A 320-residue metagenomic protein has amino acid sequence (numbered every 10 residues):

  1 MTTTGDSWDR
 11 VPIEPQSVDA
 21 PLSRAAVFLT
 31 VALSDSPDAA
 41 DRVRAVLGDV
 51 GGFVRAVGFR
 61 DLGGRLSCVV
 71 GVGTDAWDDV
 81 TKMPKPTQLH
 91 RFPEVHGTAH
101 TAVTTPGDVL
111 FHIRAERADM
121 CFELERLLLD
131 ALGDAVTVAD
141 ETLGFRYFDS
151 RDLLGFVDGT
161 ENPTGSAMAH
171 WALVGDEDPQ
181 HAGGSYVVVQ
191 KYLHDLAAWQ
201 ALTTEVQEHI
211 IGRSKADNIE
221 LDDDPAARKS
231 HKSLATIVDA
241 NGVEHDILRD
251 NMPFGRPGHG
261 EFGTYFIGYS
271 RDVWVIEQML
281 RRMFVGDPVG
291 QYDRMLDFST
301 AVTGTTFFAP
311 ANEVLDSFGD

Functional and structural regions predicted by a protein language model:
T2-D320: Long, histidine/aromatic-enriched segments associated with O2/redox biology
